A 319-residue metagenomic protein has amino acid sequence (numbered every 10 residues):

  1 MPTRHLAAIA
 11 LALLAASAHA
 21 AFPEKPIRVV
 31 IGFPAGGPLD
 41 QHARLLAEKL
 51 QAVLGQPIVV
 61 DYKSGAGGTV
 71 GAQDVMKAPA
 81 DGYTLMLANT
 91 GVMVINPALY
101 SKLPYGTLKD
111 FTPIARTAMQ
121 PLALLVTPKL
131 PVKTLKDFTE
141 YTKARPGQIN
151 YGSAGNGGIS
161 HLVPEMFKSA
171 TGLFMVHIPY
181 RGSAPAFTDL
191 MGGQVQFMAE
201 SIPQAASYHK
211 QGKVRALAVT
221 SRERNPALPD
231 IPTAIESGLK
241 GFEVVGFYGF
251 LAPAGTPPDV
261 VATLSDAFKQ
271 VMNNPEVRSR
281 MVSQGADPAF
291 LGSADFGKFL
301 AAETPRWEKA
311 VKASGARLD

Functional and structural regions predicted by a protein language model:
M1-I9: Bacterial N-terminal signal peptides that target proteins for export
A8-S17: Bacterial N-terminal signal peptides
A20-K109, G147-N150, N156, G172-S201 (+3 more regions): N-terminal (or domain-start) structured segment
E24-P26, T171, K210, P258-D319: An extracytoplasmic/periplasmic, membrane-proximal ligand-sensing/linker region
K77-Y83, T90, A98-P185, A234-E236 (+1 more regions): Hinge/capping helix and adjacent helix->loop/strand transition within the periplasmic-binding protein
G82-M86, A123, Q196-F197, R215-A216 (+1 more regions): Short, Asp-centered acidic motifs that coordinate Mg2+ and/or phosphate in catalytic or ligand-binding sites
Q204-N273, A302-P305: C-terminal lobe and pocket-closing loops of periplasmic/extracytoplasmic Venus-flytrap solute-binding proteins
